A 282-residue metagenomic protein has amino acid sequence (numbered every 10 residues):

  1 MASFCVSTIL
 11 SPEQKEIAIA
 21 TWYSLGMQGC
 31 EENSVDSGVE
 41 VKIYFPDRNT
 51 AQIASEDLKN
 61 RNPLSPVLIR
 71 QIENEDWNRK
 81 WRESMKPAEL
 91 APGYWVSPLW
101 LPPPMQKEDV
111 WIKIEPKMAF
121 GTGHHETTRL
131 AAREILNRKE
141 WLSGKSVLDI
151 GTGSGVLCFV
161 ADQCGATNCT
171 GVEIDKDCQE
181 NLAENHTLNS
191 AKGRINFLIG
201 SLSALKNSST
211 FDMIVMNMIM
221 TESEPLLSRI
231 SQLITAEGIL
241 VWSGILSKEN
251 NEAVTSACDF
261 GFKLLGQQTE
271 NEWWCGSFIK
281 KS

Functional and structural regions predicted by a protein language model:
A2-M105: N-terminal auxiliary segments of SAM/dcSAM-dependent transferases
N62-S65, P92, E108, T167 (+1 more regions): A short helix-to-beta-strand connector/capping loop
N78-W141: SAM-dependent Rossmann-like transferase core, predominantly class I methyltransferases with a strong bias toward
M118, T122-L202, K206: Conserved SAM/SAH cofactor-binding pocket of Class I
I174-K281: S-adenosylmethionine
